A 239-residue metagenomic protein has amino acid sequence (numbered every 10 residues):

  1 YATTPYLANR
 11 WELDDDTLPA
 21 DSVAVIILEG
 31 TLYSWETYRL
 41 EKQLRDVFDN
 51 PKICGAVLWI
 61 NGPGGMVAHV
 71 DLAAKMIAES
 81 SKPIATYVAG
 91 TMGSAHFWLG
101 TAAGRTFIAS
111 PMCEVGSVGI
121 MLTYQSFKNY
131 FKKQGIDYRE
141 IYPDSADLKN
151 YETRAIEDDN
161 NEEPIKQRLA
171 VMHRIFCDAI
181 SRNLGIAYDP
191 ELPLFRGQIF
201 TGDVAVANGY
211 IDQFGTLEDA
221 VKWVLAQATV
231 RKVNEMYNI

Functional and structural regions predicted by a protein language model:
Y1-L99, A103-S110, I120-I239: N-terminal organellar transit peptides
S117: Extracytoplasmic ligand-binding site segments that recognize negatively charged/polar headgroups
